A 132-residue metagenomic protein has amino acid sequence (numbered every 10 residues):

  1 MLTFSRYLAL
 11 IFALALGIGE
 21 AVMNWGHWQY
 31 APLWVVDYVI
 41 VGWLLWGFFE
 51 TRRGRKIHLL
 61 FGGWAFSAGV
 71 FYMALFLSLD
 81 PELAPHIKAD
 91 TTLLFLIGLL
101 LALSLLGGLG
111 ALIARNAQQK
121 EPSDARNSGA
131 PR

Functional and structural regions predicted by a protein language model:
M1-A9, L100-D124: Membrane-water interface at the C-terminal end of transmembrane alpha helices
S5-P32: Membrane-helix boundary elements
A13-A21, W64-L77: Aromatic-anchored segments of alpha-helical transmembrane domains
M23-P32, Y72-I97: Interfacial non-cytosolic loop connecting adjacent transmembrane helices
G26-L45: Loop-to-helix transition at the N-terminal end of transmembrane alpha-helices
V41-T51, G108-A111: Alpha-helical transmembrane segments in multipass membrane proteins, preferentially the mid-helix core
W46-V70: Loop-to-transmembrane helix junctions at the membrane interface
G63-F71, T92-L105: Hydrophobic alpha-helical segments of small multi-pass membrane proteins
